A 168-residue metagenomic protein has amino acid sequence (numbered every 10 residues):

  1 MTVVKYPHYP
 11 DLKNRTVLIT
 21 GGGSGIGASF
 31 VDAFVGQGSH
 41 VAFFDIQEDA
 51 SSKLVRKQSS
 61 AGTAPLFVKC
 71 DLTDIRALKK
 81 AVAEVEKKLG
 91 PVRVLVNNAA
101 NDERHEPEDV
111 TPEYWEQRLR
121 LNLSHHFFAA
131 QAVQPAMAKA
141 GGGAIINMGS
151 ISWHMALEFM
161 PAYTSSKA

Functional and structural regions predicted by a protein language model:
G23-S24: Conserved glycine-rich cofactor-binding loop
Q37-K53: Conserved glycine-rich Rossmann-like NAD(P)H-binding loop of the short-chain dehydrogenase/reductase
E48-D49, C70-K80, P112: The beta1-alpha1 cofactor-binding region of Rossmann-like NAD(H)/NADP(H)-dependent oxidoreductases
E106-L119: Substrate-binding pocket helix/loop in short-chain dehydrogenase/reductase
E108, M155-P161: Active-site loop immediately N-terminal to the catalytic Tyr-X3-Lys motif of short-chain dehydrogenase/reductase
A130, S166: Active-site helix of classical SDR
S150: Residue(s) in the substrate-gating loop at a strand-loop-helix junction that position the organic substrate next
